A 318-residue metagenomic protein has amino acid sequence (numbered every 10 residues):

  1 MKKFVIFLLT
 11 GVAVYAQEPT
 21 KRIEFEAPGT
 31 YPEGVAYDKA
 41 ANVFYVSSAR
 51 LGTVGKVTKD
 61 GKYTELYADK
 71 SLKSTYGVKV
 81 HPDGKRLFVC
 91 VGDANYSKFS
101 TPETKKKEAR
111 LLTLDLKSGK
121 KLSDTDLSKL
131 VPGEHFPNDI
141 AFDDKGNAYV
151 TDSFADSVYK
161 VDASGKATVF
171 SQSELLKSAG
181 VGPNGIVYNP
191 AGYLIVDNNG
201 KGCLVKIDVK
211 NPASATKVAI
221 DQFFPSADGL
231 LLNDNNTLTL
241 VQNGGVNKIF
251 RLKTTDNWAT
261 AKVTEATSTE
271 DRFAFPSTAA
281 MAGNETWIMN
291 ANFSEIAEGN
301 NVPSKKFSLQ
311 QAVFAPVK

Functional and structural regions predicted by a protein language model:
M1-T20: Bacterial Sec-dependent N-terminal signal peptides
P19, T101-K145: Asp-box/WD-like beta-propeller blade repeats and closely related beta-sheet repeat scaffolds
P19-E26, K62-A68, K120-L130, A167-S178 (+2 more regions): A short beta-strand motif characteristic of beta-propeller blades
A27-A41, A49, S71-N95, S128-A148 (+3 more regions): Beta-rich, blade/repeat-based domains predominating in secreted/periplasmic proteins but also intracellular
A49, G92-A94, S153-A155, N199 (+3 more regions): Short loop/turn segments immediately following the C-termini of beta-strands
G52-G55, N95-K98, L111, D156-Y159 (+4 more regions): Structural signal for beta-propeller blades
V57-K62, D115-K120, V161-K166, D208-A213 (+2 more regions): Short loop/turn segments that connect beta-strands within beta-propeller blades
C90-K106, A291-K306: Short, conserved, GDST-rich strand-edge loop motifs in beta-rich repeat architectures
